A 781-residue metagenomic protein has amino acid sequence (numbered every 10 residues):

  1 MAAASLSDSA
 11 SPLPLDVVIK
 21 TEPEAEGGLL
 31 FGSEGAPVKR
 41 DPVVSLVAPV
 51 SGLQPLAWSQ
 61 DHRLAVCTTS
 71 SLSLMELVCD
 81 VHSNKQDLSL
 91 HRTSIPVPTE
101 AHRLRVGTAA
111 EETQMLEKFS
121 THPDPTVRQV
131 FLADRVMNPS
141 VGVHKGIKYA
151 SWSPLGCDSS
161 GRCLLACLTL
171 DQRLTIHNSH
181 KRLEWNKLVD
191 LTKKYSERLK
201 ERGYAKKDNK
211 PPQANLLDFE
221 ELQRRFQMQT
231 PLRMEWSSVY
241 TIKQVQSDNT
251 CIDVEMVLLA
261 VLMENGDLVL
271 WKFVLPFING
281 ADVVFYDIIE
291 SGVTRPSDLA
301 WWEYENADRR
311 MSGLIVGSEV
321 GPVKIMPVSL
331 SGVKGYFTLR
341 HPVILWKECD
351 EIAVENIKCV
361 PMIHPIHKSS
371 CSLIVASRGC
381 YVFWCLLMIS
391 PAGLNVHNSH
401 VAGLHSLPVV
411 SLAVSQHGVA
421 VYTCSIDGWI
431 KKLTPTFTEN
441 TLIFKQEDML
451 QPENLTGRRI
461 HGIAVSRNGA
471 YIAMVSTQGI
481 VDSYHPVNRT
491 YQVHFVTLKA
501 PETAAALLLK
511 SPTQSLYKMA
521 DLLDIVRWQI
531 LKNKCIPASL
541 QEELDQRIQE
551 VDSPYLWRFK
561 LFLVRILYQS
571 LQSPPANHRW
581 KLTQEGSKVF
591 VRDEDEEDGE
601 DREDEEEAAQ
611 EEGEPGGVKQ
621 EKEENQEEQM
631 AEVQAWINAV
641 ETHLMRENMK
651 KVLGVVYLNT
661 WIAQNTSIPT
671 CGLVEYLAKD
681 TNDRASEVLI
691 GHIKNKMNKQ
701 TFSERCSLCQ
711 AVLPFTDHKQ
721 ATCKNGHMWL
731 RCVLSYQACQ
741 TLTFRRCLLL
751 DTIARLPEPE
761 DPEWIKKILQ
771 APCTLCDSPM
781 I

Functional and structural regions predicted by a protein language model:
A2-V143, V189-E235, V239, G672-S686: Intrinsically disordered, low-complexity acidic/Ser/Thr/Pro-rich linker and tail segments in large eukaryotic scaffolds
A4-L6, T21-W58, H62-A65, S70-S73 (+5 more regions): C-terminal scaffolding/assembly regions of large eukaryotic complex subunits
S45-L56, V143-C157, E197-K206, P211-C251 (+4 more regions): Canonical WD40 repeat/beta-propeller blade segments in eukaryotic WD-repeat proteins
A57, L64-T68, D158-S159, L165-T169 (+9 more regions): Conserved beta-strand element within WD40/beta-propeller blades
H62, S70-S73, D171-L174, N265-L268 (+6 more regions): Loop/turn residues immediately N-terminal
E76-Q86, N178-L199, W271-A281, E305 (+4 more regions): Short loop/turn segments immediately following beta-strands, especially the blade-tip and inter-blade linker loops
N84-A101, V106-A109, W185-K210, G280-I289 (+4 more regions): Beta-propeller fold detector
L299, C349-P365, S370-E439, M697-K766: Eukaryotic modular interaction domains in large regulatory/scaffold proteins
